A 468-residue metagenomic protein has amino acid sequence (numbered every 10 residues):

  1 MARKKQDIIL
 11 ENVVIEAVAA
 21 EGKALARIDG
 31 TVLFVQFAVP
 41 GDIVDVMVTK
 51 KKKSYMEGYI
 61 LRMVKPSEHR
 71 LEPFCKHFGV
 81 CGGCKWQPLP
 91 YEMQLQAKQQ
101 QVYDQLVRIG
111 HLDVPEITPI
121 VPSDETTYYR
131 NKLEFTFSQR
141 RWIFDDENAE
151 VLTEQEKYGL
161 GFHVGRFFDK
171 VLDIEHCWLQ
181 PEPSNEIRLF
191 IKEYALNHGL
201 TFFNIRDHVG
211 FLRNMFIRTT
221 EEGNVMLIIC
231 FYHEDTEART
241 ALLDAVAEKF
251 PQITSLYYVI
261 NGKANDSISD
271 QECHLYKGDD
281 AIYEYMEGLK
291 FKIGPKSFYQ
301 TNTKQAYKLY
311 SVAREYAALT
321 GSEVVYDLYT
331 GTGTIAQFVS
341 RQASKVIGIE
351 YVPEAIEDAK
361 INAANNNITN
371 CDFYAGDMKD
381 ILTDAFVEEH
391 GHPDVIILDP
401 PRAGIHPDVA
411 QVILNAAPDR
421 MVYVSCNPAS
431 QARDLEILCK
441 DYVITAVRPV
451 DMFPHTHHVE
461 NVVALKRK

Functional and structural regions predicted by a protein language model:
M1-H77, D372, K379-D380: Terminal RNA-binding accessory module
A2-G22, E234-K468: Rossmann-like S-adenosyl-L-methionine
A24-D29, L160-V164, A359: Short, acidic/hydrophobic/Gly-rich beta-strand patch recurrent on exposed beta strands that often constitutes part
R62-E72, G79-T201: Extended interfacial segments that mediate partner engagement and assembly in macromolecular machines
T118-E125, I205-R206, L212-N214, P449-M452: Short, solvent-exposed loop/turn elements at beta->coil junctions and helix N-caps that rim active or binding pockets
D169-I205, V209-F211, Y232-Y257: Internal alpha/beta scaffold segment
F216-T219, V225-D235: Carbohydrate-binding surface patches
